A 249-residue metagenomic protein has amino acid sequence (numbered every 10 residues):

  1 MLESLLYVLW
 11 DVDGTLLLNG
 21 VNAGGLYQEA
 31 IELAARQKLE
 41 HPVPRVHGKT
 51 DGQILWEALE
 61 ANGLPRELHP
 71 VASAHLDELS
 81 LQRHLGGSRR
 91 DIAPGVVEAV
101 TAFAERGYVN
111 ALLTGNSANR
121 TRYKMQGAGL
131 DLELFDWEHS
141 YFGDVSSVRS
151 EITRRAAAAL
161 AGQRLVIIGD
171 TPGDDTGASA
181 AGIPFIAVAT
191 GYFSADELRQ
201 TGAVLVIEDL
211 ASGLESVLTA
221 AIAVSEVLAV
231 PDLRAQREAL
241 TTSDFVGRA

Functional and structural regions predicted by a protein language model:
M1-P44, Q53-W56, A61: Active-site neighborhood of HAD-like aspartate-dependent phosphohydrolases
M1-W10, R164, A223-A249: Non-catalytic pre-domain segments flanking phosphatase-related domains
L9, H84-L112: Short, acidic loop-to-helix structural element flanking the phosphoryl-transfer center in phosphate-processing enzymes
Q28, G52-R66, K124, A156-A159: Helix-loop "lid/cap" segments that line or gate small-molecule binding pockets
S117-V166, P172-A181: Substrate-recognition "cap/lid" segment bordering the active-site pocket of phosphatases
Y141, L205-L210: Short acidic-hydrophobic, aromatic-tinged amphipathic segments that line or gate anion-handling sites
I167-I207: Acidic, Mg2+-coordinating phosphoryl-transfer loop and its flanking beta/alpha structural elements, shared across
L214-S225: Short amphipathic alpha-helix with an adjacent loop that forms part of the alpha/beta core around
